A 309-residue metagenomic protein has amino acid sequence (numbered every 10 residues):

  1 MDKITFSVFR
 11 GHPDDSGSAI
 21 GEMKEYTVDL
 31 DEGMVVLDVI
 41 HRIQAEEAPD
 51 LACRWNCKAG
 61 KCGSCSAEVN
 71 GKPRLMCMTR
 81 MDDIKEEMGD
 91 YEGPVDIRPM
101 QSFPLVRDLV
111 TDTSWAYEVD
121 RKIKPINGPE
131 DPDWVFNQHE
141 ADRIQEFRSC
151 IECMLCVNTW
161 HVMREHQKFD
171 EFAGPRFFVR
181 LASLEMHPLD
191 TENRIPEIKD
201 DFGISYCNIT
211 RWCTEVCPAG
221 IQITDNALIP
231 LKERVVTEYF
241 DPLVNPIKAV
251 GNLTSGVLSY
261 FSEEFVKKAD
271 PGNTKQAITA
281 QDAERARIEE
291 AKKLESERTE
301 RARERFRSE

Functional and structural regions predicted by a protein language model:
M1-F6: Short structural boundary motif marking the start of a folded domain
V8-D14: Short polar catalytic/cofactor-binding loops
G21-V35: Short, contiguous acidic and Ser/Thr-rich linear segments
M23-T27, M76, P94, H161: Well-ordered beta-strand positions in beta-sheet-rich domains
M34-E46, V95-E309: Ferredoxin-type iron-sulfur electron-transfer modules in oxidoreductases and energy-metabolism complexes
A48-R54: Active-site phosphate-binding and catalytic loops of NTP-dependent enzymes
E68-K72: Short strand-turn-strand beta-turns centered on an Asx-Gly dipeptide
P73-Y91: Structured interaction patches on ligand/partner-binding surfaces of diverse proteins
